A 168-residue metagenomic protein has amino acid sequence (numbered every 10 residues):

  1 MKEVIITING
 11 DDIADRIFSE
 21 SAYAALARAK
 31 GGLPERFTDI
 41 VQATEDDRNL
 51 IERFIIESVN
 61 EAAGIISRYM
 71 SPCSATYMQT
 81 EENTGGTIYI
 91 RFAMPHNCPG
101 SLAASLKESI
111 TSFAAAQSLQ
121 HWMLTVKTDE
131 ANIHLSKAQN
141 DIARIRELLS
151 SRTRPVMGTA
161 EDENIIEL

Functional and structural regions predicted by a protein language model:
M1-A103, K137, R144-L168: Conserved short "hinge" loops at termini or chain/domain junctions
N60, S109-T125: Short, hydrophobic/amphipathic alpha-helical patches that form generic packing surfaces within helical domains
M94-S105, Q120-T128: Short acidic, glycine/Ser/Thr-rich loop/turn "cap" segments at secondary-structure junctions
W122, V126, I142, R146-L149: Short, well-ordered alpha-helical segments in soluble proteins
K127-K137: Short conserved catalytic/interaction loops centered on acidic-Pro-aromatic/His motifs
